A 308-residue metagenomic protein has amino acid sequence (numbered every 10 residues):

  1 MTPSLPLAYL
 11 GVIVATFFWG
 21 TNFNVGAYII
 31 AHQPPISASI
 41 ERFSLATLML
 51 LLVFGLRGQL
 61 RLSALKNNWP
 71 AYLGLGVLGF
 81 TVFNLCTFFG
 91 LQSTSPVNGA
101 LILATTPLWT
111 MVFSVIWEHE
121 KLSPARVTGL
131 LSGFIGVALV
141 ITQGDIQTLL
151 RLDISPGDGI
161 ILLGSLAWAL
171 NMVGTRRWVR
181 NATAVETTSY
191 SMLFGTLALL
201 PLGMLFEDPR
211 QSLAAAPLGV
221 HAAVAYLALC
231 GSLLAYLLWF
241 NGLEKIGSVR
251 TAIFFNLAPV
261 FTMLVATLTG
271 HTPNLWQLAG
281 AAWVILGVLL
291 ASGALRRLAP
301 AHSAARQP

Functional and structural regions predicted by a protein language model:
M1-I40, L150-R177, L197, P201 (+2 more regions): Glycine-/small-residue-enriched transmembrane alpha-helix faces in small-molecule transporters and effluxers
S4-Y9, H32-I36, I40, A64-P70 (+3 more regions): Juxtamembrane helix-entry segments on the extracytoplasmic side of multipass membrane proteins
L7-A8, A31-V82, W109-T110, A167-G174 (+3 more regions): Transmembrane alpha-helices of multi-pass small-molecule transport proteins
T16, S39-E41, N84-L85, N98-T105 (+2 more regions): Helix-helix packing/entry segments at the starts of transmembrane helices
F18, N22-F23, L51-L103, F113 (+2 more regions): Specific transmembrane alpha-helical segments of multi-pass solute transporters/efflux pumps, especially DMT/EamA
S37-L48, L78, N84-L130, G164 (+1 more regions): Specific alpha-helical transmembrane segments that line the substrate/conduction pathway and gating interfaces
L50, L73, L122-G144, N256 (+2 more regions): Hydrophobic transmembrane alpha-helices of multi-pass small-molecule transport proteins
N67-G74, L122-I135, A182-S191, G247: Cytoplasmic-side transmembrane-helix entry/capping segments in multi-pass membrane proteins
